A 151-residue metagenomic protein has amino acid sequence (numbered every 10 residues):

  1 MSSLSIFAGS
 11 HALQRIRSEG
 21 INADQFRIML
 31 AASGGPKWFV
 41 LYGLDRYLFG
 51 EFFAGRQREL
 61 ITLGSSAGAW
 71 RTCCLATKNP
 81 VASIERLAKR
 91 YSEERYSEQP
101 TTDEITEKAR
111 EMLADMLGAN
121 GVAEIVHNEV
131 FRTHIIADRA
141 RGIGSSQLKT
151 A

Functional and structural regions predicted by a protein language model:
M1-L60: Helix-rich "cap/lid" substructures immediately adjacent to catalytic or cofactor-binding pockets
S2-S5, S10, S18, S33 (+5 more regions): Generic serine detector
M29-L30, I61-S65, T133-I136: Extended hydrophobic secondary-structure segments that form protein cores and membrane-embedded regions
W38-A119, R139, K149-T150: Patatin-like phospholipase
M116-Q147: Internal, conserved structured core segments that host functional sites
